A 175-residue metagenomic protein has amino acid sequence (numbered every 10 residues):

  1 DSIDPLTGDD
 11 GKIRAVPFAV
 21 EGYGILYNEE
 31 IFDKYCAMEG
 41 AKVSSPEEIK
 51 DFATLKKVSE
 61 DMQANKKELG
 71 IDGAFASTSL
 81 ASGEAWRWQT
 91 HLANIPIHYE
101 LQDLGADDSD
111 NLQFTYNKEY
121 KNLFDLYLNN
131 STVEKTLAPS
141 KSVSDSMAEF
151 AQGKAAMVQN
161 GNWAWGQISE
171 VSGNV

Functional and structural regions predicted by a protein language model:
D1, P5, K12, E30 (+5 more regions): Extracytoplasmic "Venus flytrap"/periplasmic binding protein-like
S2, N28-I31, D51-V58, E84 (+4 more regions): Stable alpha-helical elements in mature extracytoplasmic
T7-A19, Y23, A53-S109, A155: Extracytoplasmic/periplasmic solute-binding protein
A37-I49: Short, polar/flexible loop-turn hinges at active-site or ligand-entry regions and domain interfaces
I49-T54, L137-Q152: Short helix-initiation/N-cap motifs at beta->coil->alpha
K56-Q63, Y99, D103-K141, S169: Glycine-centered hinge/linker elements that transmit conformational signals in sensory and ligand-binding systems
V143, N160-W165: Beta->alpha turn/N-cap motifs
W163-N174: C-terminal lobe and pocket-closing loops of periplasmic/extracytoplasmic Venus-flytrap solute-binding proteins
